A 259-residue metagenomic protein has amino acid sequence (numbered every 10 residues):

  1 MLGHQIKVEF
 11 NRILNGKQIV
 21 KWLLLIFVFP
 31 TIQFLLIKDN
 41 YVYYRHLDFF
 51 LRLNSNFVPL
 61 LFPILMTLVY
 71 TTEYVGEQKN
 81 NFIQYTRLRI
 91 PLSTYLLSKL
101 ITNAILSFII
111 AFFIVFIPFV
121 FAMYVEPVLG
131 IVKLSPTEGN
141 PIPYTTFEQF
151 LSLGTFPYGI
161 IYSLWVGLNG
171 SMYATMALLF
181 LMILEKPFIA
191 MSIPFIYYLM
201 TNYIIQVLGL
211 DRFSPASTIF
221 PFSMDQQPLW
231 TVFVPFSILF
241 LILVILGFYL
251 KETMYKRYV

Functional and structural regions predicted by a protein language model:
M1-L23: Aromatic- and glycine-rich beta-strand/loop motifs that create alpha-glucan
K17-V20, P91-S93, L97, K186-M191: Membrane-helix interface segments
W22-F29, P187-T201, T218: Central hydrophobic cores of alpha-helical transmembrane segments in multi-pass integral membrane proteins
T31-T72, I101-M182, T218-L239: Secretory targeting signals
E73-I109, R257: Helix-loop-helix units of permease transmembrane domains in multi-pass membrane transporters, especially ABC
E126-P141, I196-F213: Juxtamembrane non-transmembrane "cap" segments at the membrane-aqueous interface of multi-pass membrane proteins
I238-V259: Junction motif at the cytosolic side of a transmembrane helix
